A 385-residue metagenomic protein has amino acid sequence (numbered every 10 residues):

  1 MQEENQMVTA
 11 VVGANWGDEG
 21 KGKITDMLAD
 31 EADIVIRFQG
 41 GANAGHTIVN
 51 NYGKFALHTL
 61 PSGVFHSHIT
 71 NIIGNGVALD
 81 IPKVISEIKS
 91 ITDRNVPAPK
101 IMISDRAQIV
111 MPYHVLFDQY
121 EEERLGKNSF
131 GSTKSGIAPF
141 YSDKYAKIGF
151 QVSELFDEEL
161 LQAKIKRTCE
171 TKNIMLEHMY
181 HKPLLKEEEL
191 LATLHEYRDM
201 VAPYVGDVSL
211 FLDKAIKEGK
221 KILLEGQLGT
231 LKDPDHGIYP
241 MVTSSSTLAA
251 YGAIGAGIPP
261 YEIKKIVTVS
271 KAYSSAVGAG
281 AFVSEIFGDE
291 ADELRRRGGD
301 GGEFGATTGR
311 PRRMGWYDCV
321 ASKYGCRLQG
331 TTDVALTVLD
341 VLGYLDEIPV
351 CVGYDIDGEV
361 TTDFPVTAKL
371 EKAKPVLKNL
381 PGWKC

Functional and structural regions predicted by a protein language model:
Q2-C385: Non-transmembrane, aqueous-exposed alpha-helical and coiled segments at domain scale
